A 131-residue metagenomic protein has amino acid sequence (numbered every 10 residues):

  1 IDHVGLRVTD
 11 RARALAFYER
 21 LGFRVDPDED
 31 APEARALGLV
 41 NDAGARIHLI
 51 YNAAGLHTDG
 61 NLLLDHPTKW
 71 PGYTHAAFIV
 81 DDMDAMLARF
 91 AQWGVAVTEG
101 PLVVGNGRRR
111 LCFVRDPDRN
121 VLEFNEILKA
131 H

Functional and structural regions predicted by a protein language model:
I1, A34-A36, Y73, R109: Conserved positions at the start
H3, H48, H75: Histidine-centered active-site/metal-ligand motif
L6-I47, Y51-A54, Q92: Core segments of cupin and vicinal oxygen chelate
V8-R13, T68-V121: Vicinal oxygen chelate
R24-P32, L102-G105, E126-H131: Conserved catalytic-core motifs of GNAT/GCN5-like acyltransferases
E33-R35, L56-L63, E99-G100, H131: A short, acidic/glycine-rich surface segment
L39-G44, V114-P117, I127: Active-site beta-strand termini and strand-to-loop segments that position acidic
I47-L49, F113, E123: Conserved beta-strand in the GNAT
